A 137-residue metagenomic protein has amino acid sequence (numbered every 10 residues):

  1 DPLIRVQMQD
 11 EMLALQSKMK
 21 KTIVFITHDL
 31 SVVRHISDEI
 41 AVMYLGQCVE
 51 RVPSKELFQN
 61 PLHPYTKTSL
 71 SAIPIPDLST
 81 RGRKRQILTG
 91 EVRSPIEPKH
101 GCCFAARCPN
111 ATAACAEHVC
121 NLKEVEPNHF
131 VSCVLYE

Functional and structural regions predicted by a protein language model:
D1-I4, L135: Hydrophobic side chains in beta-strands
L3-R83: P-loop NTP-binding/switch modules centered on Walker-like glycine-rich loops
S54-E137: Charged, flexible cofactor/metal-binding loops and thiol motifs
